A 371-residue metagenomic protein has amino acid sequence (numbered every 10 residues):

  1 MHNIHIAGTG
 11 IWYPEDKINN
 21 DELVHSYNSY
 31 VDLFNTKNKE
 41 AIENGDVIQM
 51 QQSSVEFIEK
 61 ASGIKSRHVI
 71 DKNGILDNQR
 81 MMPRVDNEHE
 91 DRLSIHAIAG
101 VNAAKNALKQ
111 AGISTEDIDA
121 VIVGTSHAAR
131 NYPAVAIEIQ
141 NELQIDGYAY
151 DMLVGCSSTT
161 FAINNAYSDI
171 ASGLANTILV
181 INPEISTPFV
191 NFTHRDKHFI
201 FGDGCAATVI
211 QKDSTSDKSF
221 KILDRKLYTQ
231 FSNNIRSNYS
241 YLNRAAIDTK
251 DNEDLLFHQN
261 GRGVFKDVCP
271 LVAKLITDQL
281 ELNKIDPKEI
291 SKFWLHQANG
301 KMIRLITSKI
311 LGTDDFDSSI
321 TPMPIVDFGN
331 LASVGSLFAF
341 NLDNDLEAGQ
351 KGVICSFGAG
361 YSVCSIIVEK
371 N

Functional and structural regions predicted by a protein language model:
M1-L93, H194-K266, K274, F357 (+1 more regions): Condensing-enzyme catalytic core mediating Claisen C-C bond formation in acyl metabolism
I6, M50, S54-E56, I64-V154 (+2 more regions): Conserved beta-ketoacyl condensing-enzyme motif
I6-G8, I58, V121, A162 (+6 more regions): Conserved small-residue
A7, G124, L153, I178-E184 (+2 more regions): Short beta-strand segments
K17-I18, Y132-V135, I163-N164, F189-R195 (+2 more regions): Short acidic, glycine/serine/threonine-rich loops at helix termini
A97, V101, H127-A128, N141-D146 (+3 more regions): Claisen-condensing/thiolase-fold acyl-transfer catalytic domains that form or cleave C-C bonds in fatty acid
L174-C205: Flexible, glycine-rich active-site loops centered on histidine and acidic residues that chelate a metal or position
N182-P183, V190, Q230-S237, N299-M302: Acyl-CoA/ACP chain-elongation machinery
